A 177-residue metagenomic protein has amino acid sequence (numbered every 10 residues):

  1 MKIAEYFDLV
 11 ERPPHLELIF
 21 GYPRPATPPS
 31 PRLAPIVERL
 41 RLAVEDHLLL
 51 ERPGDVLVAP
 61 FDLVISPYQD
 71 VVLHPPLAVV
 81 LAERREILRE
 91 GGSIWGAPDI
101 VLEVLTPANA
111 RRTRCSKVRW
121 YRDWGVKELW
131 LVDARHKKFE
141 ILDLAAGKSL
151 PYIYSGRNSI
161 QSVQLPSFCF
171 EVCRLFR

Functional and structural regions predicted by a protein language model:
M1-R177: Gly/Pro/Ser/Thr-rich low-complexity, intrinsically disordered segments predominantly at protein N-termini
